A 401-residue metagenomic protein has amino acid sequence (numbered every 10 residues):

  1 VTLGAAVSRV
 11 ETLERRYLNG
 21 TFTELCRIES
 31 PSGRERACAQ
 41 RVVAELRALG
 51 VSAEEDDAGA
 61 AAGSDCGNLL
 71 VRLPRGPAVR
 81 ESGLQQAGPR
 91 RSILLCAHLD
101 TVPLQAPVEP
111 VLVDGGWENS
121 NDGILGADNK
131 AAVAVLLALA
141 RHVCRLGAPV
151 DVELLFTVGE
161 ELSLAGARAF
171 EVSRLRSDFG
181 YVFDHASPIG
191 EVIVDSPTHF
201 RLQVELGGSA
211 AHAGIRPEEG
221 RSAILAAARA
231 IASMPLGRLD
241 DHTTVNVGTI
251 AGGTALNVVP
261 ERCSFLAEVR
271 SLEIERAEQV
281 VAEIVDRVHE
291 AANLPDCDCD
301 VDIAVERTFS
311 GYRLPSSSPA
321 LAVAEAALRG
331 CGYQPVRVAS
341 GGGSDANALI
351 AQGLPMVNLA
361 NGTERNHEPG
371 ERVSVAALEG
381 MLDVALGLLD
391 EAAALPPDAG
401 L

Functional and structural regions predicted by a protein language model:
T2-G33, R307, E364-E368: N-terminal capping segment at the start of a domain
L18-N19, G67, I250, Y333-V384 (+2 more regions): Zn-dependent metallopeptidase/amidohydrolase metal-coordination segment
T21, P31-G83, A87: A non-catalytic alpha/beta surface segment that caps or lines the substrate-entry region of metallo-dependent hydrolase
E24, L137-C144, R229-P235, G387-D390: Short glycine/serine- and small hydrophobic-enriched flexible loop segments
E29, L99, P107-V108, D114-L125 (+1 more regions): Midchain, well-structured core segments that form catalytic/ion-binding scaffolds
A39, D65, R72, A78 (+5 more regions): Active-site metal-coordination/substrate-binding segment of hydrolases, especially metallo-dependent peptidases
R141-E153, M234-T243, A392-P397: Phosphate-handling active-site elements
L225-D240, N246, F309-V357: Active-site-adjacent substrate-binding region of metalloamidase/peptidase-like peptide-processing proteins
